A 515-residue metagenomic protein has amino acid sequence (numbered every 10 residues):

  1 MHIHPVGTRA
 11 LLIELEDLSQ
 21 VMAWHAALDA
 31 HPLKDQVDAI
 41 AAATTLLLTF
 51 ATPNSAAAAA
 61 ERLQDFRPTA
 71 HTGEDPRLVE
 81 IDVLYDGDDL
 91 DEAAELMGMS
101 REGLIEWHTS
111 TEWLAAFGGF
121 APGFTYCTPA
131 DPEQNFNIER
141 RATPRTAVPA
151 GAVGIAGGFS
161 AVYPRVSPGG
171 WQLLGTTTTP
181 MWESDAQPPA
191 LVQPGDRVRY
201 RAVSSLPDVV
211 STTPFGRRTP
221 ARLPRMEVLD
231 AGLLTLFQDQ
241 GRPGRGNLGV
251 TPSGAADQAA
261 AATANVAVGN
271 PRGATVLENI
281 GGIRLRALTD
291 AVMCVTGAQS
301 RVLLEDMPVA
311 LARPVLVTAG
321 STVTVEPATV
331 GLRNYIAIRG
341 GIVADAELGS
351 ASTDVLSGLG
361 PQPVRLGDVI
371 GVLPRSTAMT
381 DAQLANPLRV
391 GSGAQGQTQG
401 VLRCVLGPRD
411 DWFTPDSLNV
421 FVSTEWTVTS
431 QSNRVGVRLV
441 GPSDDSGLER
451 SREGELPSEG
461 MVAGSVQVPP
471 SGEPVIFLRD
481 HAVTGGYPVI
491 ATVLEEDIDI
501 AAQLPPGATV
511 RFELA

Functional and structural regions predicted by a protein language model:
M1-A515: Conserved "landmark" site that anchors the functional core of diverse proteins
